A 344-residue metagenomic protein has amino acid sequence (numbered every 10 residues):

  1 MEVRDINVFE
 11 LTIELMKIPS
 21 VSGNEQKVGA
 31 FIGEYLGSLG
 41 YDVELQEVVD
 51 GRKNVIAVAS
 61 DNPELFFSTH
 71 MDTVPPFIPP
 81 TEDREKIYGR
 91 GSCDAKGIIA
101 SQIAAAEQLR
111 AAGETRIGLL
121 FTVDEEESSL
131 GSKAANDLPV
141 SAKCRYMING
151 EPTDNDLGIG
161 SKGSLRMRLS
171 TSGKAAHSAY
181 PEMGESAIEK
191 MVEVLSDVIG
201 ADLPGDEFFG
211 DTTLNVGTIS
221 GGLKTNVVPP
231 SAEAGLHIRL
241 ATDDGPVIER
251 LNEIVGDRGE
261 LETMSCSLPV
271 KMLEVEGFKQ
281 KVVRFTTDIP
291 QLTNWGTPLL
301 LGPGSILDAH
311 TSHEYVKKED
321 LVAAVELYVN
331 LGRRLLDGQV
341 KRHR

Functional and structural regions predicted by a protein language model:
M1-G91, E114, L300: Acidic/His- and Gly-rich active-site-bordering loop/insert found across diverse amide/peptide-bond hydrolases
V3, S20, K27, P152 (+2 more regions): Metal-dependent amide/peptide-bond hydrolase catalytic core, centered on the "pita-bread" metallohydrolase fold
G51-R52, S129, F285-T286: Structural motif corresponding to alpha-helix initiation and N-cap regions
L65-F67, I148, K174: Residue-level marker for buried hydrophobic side chains located in beta-strands that build the well-ordered beta-sheet
F67, R84-S129, M167-T171, P181-A201 (+2 more regions): Alpha-helical metal-binding/catalytic segments enriched in His/Glu/Asp
M71-D83, K143-C144, I159-S170: Acidic-glycine-rich active-site phosphate/pyrophosphate-binding loop
A100-R166, D206-E207: Acidic/histidine-rich catalytic neighborhood of metal-dependent amide-processing enzymes
